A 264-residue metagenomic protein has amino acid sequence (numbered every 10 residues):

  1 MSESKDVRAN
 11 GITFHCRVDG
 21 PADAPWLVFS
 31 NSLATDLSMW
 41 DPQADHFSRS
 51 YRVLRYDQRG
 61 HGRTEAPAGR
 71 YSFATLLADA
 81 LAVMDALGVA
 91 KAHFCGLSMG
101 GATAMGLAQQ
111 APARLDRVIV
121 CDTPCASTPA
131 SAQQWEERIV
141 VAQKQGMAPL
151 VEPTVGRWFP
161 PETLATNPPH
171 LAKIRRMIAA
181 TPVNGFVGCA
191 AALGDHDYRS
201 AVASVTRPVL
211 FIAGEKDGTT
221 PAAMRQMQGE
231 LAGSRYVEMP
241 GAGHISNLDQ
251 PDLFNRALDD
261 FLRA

Functional and structural regions predicted by a protein language model:
I12-E65: Conserved HGGG/HGGXW glycine-rich cap/lid loop of the alpha/beta-hydrolase fold
D41-D45, L54-C95, M99, R256: Active-site loop/oxyanion-hole signature of alpha/beta-hydrolase fold enzymes
M105-Q110, L115-P149: Flexible "cap/lid" loop of the alpha/beta hydrolase fold
A126-Q134, K144-A203: Conserved alpha/beta-hydrolase catalytic His-Asp/Glu region
V205, F211-A213: Short beta-strand/loop motif that positions the catalytic acidic residue of the alpha/beta-hydrolase fold
G218-A223: Conserved alpha/beta-hydrolase "acid-adjacent" motif
R225-I245: Catalytic histidine neighborhood in serine/cysteine hydrolases with alpha/beta-hydrolase-type architecture
A242-P251, N255: Catalytic histidine-centered segment of alpha/beta-hydrolase-like enzymes
